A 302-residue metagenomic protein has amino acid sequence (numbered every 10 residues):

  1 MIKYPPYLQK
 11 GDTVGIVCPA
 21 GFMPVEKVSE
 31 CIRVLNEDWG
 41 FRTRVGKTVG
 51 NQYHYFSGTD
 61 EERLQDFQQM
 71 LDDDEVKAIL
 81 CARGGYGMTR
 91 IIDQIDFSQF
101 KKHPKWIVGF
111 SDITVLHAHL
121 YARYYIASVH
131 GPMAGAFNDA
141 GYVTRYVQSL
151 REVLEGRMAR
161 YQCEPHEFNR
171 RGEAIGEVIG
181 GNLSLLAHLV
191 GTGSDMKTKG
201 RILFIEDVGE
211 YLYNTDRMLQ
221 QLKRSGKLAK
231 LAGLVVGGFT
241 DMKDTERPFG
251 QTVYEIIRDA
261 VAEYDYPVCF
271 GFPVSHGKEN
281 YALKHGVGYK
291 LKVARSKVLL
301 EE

Functional and structural regions predicted by a protein language model:
M1-E75: ATP/NTP phosphate-donor binding region
I16, I79, D112, L186 (+2 more regions): Buried hydrophobic positions in well-ordered alpha/beta secondary-structure cores of metabolic enzymes
M23-K27, E177-V208: Conserved beta-alpha junction segments in alpha/beta enzyme cores
A78-T89, Q94, F110: N-terminal glycine-rich "phosphate-gripper" loop used for MgATP/nucleotide binding and carboxylate activation
F97-H119, A127-M133, Y264-P267: Short, acidic/small-residue loops that bind anionic groups at enzyme active sites
Y125-G191: Conserved anion/nucleotide-ligand pocket segment
K197-F249, V253: Internal helical hairpin/lid segments
D241-E302: ATP/nucleoside-binding phosphotransfer catalytic cores, i.e., glycine-rich phosphate-binding loops
